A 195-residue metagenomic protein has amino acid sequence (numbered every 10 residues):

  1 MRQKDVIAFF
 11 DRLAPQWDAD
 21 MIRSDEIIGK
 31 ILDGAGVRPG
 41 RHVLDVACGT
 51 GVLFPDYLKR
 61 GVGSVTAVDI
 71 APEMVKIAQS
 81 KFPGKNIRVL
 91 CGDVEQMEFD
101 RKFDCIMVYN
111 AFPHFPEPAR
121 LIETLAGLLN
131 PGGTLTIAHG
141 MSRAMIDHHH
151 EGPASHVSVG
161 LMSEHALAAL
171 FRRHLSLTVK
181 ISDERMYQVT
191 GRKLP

Functional and structural regions predicted by a protein language model:
M1-G36, V52, R143-M145, H150-P153: Conserved class I S-adenosyl-L-methionine
L44, T50-Q96: Class I SAM-dependent methyltransferase SAM/SAH-binding core
M107: A conserved beta-strand element that flanks and buttresses the S-adenosyl-L-methionine
N110-A111: Short catalytic micro-motifs in class I SAM-dependent methyltransferases
R120-P131: A short glycine-rich, Lys/Arg-flanked "PGG" loop and its adjoining helix->strand segment in the class I
T136-M162: Conserved class I S-adenosyl-L-methionine
S158-H174: Short alpha-helix
L175-S176, I181-P195: Core SAM-dependent methyltransferase catalytic element
